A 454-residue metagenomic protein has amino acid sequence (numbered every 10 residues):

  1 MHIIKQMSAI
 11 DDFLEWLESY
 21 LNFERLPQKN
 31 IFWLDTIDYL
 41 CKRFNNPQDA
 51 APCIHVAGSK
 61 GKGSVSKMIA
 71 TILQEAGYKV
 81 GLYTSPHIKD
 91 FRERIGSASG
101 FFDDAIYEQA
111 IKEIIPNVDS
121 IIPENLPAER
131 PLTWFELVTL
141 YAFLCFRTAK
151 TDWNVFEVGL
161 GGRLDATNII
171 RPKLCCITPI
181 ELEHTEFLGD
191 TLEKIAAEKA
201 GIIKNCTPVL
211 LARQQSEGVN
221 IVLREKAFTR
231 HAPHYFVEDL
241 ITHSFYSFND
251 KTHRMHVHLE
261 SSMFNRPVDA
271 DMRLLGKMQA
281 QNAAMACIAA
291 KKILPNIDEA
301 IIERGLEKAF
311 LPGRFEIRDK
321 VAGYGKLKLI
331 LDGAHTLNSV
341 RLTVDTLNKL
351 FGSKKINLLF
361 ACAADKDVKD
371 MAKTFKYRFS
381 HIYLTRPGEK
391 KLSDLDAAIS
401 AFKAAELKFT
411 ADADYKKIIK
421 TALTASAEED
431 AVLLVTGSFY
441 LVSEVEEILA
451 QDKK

Functional and structural regions predicted by a protein language model:
M1-K60, S64-K79, I88-D90, K150 (+2 more regions): N-terminal leader/targeting and accessory segments in enzymes
Q28-L34, Y39-D49, E75-I170, E186-L188: ATP-dependent carboxylate-amine ligase catalytic core
I69, R163-K173, E446-L449: Short Gly/Thr/Asp-enriched flexible loops that form oxyanion-binding sites at enzyme active sites
I69-Q74, F146, F375, F402 (+1 more regions): Hydrophobic alpha-helical packing residues
I121-P127, A149-E157, P172-A270, A283-R304: Acidic, Mg2+-coordinating active-site environments of NTP-dependent enzymes
T148, W153-V158, D165-C176, I180-H184 (+2 more regions): Nucleotide phosphate-binding/pyrophosphate-handling subdomain across enzymes that bind or process nucleotide phosphates
Q215-Y235, G325-L331, L337, A372-V432: C-terminal helical cap/extension that packs against the catalytic core of soluble nucleotide-cofactor enzymes
S438: Active-site-proximal loop/hinge segments that shape catalytic or ion-binding/gating pockets
